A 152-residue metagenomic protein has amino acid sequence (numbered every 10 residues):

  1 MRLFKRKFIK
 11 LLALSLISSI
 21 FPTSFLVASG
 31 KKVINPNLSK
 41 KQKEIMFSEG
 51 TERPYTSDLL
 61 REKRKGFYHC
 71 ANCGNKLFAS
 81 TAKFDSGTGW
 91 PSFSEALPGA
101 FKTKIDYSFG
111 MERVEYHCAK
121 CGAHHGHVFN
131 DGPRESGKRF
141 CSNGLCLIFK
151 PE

Functional and structural regions predicted by a protein language model:
M1-S19: N-terminal secretory signal peptides and thylakoid transit peptides that target proteins across membranes
S19-S48, E52-P54: C-terminal segment of N-terminal export signals and the immediately downstream linker at the start of the mature
F67, E115, K138: Residues immediately within or flanking Cys/His clusters that coordinate Zn2+ in small zinc-binding modules
C70, C118: Short cysteine-rich clusters marking metal-coordination/redox-active sites
G74, G122, L145: Cys/His-coordinated zinc-binding microdomains
L77-F78, G126, N130, C146-F149: Short functional micro-motifs and their immediate structural scaffolds
G99-H117, L147-E152: Short Fe-S-cluster ligation motifs
D131-S136: Short linker/helix segments within small regulatory modules
